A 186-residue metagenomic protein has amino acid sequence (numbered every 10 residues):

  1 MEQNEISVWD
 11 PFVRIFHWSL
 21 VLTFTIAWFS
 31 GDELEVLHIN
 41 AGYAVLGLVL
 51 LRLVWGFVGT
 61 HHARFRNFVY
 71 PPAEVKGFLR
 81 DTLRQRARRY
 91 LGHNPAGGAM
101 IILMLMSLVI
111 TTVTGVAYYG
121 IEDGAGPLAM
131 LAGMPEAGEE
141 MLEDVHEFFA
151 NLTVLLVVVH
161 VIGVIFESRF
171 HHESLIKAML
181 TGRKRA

Functional and structural regions predicted by a protein language model:
M1-A186: Membrane-embedded alpha-helical bundles that constitute the cytochrome b-like, heme-associated redox core of multi-pass
